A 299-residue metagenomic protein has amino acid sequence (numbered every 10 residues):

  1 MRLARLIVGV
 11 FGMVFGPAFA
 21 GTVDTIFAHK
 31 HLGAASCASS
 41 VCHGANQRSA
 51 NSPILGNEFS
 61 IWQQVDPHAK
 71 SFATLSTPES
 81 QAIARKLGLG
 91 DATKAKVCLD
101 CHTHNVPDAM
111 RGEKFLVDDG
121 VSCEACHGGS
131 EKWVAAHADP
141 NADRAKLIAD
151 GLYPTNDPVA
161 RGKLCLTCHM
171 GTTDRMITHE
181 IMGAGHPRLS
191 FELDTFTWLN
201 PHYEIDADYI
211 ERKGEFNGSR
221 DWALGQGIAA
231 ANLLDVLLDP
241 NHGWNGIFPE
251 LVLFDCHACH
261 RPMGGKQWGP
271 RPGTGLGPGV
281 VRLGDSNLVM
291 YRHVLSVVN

Functional and structural regions predicted by a protein language model:
M1-L3: N-terminal secretory signal peptides that target proteins for export/translocation
R5-P17: Bacterial N-terminal signal peptides
A18-T22, A28-H31: Boundary at the C-terminal end of the N-terminal hydrophobic targeting segment
G21-T25, N46-R85, M110-V121, G129-N299: Primarily the internal scaffold of c-type cytochrome electron-transfer domains, especially repeated/multiheme c-type
K30-S39, D91, A95-K96, G120 (+2 more regions): Residues immediately within or flanking Cys/His clusters that coordinate Zn2+ in small zinc-binding modules
C37-S39, C98-C101, C123, C165-C168 (+1 more regions): Short cysteine-rich clusters marking metal-coordination/redox-active sites
A82-L99: N-terminal accessory alpha/beta regions
D100, H104-D108: A cross-kingdom signal targeting lumenal/periplasmic-facing segments of multi-pass membrane and secretory-pathway
